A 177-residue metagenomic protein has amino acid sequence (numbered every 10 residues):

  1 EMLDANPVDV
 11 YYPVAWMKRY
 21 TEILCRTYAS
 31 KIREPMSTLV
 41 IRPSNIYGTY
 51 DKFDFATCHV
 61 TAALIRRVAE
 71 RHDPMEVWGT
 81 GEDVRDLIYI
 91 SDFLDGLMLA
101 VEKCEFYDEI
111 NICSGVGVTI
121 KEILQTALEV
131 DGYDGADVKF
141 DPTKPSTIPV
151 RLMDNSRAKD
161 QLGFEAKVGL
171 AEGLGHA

Functional and structural regions predicted by a protein language model:
E1, T57-H59, L94, L128-E129: Glycine-rich, phosphate-binding/catalytic loops in enzymes
E1-V40, N45-I46, D51-A56: Catalytic helix-loop patch of NAD(P)-dependent Rossmann-fold dehydrogenases
D4-N6, R67, V101-E102: Short secondary-structure boundary/capping segments
Y12, R42, H59, A63 (+2 more regions): Amphipathic alpha-helical recognition patches that constitute DNA-binding helices
R19-R26, T61-R66, L94-D95, K121: Conserved active-site helix of classical SDR/Rossmann-fold NAD(P)-dependent CH-OH oxidoreductases
E70-A177: C-terminal substrate-binding subdomain of Rossmann-fold SDR/epimerase-dehydratase oxidoreductases
